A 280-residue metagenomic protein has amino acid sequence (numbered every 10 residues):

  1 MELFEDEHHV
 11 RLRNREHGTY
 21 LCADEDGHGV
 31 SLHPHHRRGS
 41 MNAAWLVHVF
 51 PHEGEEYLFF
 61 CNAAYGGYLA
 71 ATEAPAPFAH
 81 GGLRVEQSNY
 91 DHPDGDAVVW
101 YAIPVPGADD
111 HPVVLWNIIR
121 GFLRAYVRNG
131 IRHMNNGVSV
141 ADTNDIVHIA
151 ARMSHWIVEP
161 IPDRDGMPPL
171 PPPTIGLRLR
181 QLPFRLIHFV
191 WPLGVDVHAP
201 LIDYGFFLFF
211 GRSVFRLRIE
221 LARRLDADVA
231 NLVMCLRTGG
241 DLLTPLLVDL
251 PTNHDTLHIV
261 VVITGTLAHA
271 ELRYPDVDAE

Functional and structural regions predicted by a protein language model:
M1-G211, F215, R224-G240, G265-E280: Lectin-like carbohydrate-binding module/patch detector with strong preference for beta-trefoil
L242-R273: Long C-terminal extensions of eukaryotic subunits of large macromolecular complexes
